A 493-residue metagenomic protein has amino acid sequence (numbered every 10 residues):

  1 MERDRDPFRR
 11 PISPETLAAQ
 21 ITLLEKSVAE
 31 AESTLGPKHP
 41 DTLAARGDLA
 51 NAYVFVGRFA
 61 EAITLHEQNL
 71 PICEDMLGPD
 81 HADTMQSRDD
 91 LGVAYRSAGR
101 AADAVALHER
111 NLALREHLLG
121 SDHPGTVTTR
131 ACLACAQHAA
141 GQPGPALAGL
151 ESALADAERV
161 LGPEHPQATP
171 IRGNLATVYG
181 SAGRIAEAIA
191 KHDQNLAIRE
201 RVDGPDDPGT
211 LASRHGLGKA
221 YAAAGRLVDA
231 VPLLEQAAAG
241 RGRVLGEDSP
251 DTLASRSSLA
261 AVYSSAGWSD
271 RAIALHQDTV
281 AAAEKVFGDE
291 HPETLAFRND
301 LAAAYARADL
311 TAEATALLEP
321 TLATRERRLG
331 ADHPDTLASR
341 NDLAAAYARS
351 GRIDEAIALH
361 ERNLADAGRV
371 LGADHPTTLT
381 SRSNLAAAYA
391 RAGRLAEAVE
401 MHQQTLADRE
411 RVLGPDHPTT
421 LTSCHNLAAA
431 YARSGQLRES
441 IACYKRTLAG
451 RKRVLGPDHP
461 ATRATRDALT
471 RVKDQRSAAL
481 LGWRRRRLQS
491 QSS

Functional and structural regions predicted by a protein language model:
M1-S493: Intrinsic-disorder-linked linear interaction elements in eukaryotic regulatory proteins
